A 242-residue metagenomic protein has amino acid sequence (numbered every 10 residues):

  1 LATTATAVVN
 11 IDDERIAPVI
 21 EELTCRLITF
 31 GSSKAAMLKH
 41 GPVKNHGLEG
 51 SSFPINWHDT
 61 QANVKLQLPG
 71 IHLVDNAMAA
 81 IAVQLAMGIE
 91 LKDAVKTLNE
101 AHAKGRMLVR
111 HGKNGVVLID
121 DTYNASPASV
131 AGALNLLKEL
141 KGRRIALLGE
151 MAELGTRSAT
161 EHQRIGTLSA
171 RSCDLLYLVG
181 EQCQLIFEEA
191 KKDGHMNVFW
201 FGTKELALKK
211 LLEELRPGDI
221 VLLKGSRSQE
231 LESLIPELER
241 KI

Functional and structural regions predicted by a protein language model:
L1-E22, A152-E153, R157-A159, Q163: Flexible active-site lid/hinge loop adjacent to a nucleotide/diphosphate and Mg2+-phosphate binding pocket
V8, P54, I145: Short, conserved beta-strand segments within well-ordered enzyme catalytic domains that often line or immediately flank
I11-Q61, A101-R106, R110: Extended acidic/charged loop-beta regions that coordinate divalent cations and stabilize anionic phosphate/carboxylate
L23-R26, L48, D59-T60, P69-H72 (+1 more regions): ATP-dependent carboxylate-amine ligase
L66: Histidine-centered acyl-transfer/condensation active-site motif and its immediate structural neighborhood
